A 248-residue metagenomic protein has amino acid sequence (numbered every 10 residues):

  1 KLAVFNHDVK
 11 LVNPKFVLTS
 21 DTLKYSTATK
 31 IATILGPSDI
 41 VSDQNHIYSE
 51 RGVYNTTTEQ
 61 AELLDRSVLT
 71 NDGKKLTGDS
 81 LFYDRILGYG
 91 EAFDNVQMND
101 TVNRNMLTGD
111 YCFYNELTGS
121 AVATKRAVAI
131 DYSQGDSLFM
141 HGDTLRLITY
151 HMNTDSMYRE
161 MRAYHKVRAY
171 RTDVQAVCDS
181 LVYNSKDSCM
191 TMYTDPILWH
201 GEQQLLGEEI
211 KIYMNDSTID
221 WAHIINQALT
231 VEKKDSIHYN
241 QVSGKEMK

Functional and structural regions predicted by a protein language model:
K1-K248: Structural signature for solvent-exposed beta-strand/loop edge elements and short helix-capping sites, enriched
